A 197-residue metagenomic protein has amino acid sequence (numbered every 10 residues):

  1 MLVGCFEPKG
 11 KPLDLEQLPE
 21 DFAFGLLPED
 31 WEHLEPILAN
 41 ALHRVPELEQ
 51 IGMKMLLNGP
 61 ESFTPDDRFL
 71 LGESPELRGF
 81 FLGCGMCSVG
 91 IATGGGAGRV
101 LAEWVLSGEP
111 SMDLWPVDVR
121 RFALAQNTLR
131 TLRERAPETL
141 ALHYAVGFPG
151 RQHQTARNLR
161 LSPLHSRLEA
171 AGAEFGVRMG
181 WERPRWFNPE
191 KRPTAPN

Functional and structural regions predicted by a protein language model:
M1-G79: Active-site lid/adjacent beta-loop-alpha segment flanking the redox-cofactor pocket in flavoenzymes
P8-K9, E76, C87-V89, E182-R183 (+1 more regions): Short, glycine-/Ser/Thr-/acidic-enriched flexible segments
E20, F24-W31, C87-I91, Q154-N158: Hydrophobic alpha-helical scaffolding
H43-Q50, N58, E103-P110, F122 (+1 more regions): Generic secondary-structure signature for well-ordered alpha-helical cores
L56-L57, C84-G90: Active-site nucleophile and cofactor-binding loops and adjacent substrate-binding regions of central metabolic enzymes
F80, I91-T93: Ligand-binding pocket scaffold of soluble enzyme catalytic domains
T93-P116: Internal hydrophobic alpha-helix adjacent to the cofactor/substrate pocket in enzyme cavities
M112, P116-N197: Glycine/proline-enriched, intrinsically flexible loops and inter-domain linkers
